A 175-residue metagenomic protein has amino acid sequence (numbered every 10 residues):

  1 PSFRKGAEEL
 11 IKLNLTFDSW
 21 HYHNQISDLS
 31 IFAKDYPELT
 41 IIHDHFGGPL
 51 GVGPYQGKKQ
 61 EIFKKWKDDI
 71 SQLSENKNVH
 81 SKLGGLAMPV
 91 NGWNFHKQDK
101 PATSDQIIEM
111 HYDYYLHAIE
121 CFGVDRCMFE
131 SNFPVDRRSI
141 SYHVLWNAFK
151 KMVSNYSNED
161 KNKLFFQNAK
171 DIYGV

Functional and structural regions predicted by a protein language model:
P1-M128: Catalytic pocket-lining loop regions of alpha/beta-barrel enzymes, especially the amidohydrolase/enolase/GH5 lineages
N14, T103, P134, V153-S154: Residue-level detector of alpha-helix boundaries and kinks
G48, F133-V135: Short, glycine/acidic-enriched loop or turn micro-motifs at the edges of active sites
D113-H117, C121-M128, V135-V175: Mid-to-C-terminal alpha-helical segments outside catalytic/metal-binding sites
